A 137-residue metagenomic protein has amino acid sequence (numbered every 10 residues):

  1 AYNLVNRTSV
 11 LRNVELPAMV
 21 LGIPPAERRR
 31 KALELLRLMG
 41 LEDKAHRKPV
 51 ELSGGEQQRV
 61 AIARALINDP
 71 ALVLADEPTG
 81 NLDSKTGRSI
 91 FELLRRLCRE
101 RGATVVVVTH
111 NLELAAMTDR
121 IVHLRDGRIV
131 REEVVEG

Functional and structural regions predicted by a protein language model:
A1-L124: ABC family nucleotide-binding domain
I121-E133: H-loop (His-switch) and adjacent beta-strand-loop-beta switch element of ABC-type ATPase nucleotide-binding domains
E136-G137: ABC ATPase nucleotide-binding domains
